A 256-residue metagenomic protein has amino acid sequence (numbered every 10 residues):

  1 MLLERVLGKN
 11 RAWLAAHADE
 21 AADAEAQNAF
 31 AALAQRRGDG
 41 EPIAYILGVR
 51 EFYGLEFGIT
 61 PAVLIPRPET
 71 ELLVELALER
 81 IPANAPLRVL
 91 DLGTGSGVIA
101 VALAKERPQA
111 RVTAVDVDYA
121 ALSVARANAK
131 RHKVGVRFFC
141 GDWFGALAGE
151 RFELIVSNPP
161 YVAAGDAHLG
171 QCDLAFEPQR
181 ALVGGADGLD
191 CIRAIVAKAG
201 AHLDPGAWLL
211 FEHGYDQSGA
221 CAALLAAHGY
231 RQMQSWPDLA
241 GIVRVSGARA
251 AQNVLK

Functional and structural regions predicted by a protein language model:
M1-E79: Conserved AdoMet
L2, G40, T70, I99 (+6 more regions): Residue-level signal for inorganic ion chemistry
I46-V49, G58, F139, E212 (+1 more regions): Solvent-exposed beta-strand sheet faces enriched in polar/charged residues
E56, R111, G135-R137, R231-Q234: Conserved beta-strand segments of alpha/beta enzyme cores
E69-H168, A194: Conserved SAM/SAH cofactor-binding pocket of Class I
Y161-C191: Mobile active-site "lid"/loop adjacent to the S-adenosyl-L-methionine
A186-R249: Conserved Class I SAM-dependent methyltransferase catalytic core
Q252-K256: Flexible, glycine-/basic-rich loop-and-beta segments that form/coincide with the SAM-dependent methyltransferase
